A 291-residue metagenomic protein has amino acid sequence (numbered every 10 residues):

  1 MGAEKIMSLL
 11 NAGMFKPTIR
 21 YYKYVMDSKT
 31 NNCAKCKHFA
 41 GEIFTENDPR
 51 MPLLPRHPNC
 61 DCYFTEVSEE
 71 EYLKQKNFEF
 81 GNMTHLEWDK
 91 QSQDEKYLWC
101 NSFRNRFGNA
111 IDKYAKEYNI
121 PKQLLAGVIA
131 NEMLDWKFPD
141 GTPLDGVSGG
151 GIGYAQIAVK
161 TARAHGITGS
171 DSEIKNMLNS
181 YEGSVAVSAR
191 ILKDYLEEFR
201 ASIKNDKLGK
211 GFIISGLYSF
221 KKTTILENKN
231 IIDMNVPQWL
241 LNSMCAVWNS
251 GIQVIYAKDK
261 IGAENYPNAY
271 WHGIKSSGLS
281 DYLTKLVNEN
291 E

Functional and structural regions predicted by a protein language model:
M1-H57, T65-H85: Domain-core detector
K5-L9, T18, K204, Y256 (+1 more regions): Residue-level signal for secondary-structure boundary elements
L10, M26, T30, K76 (+7 more regions): Intrinsic-disorder/low-complexity regions
L10-A12, W88-S92, R104: A short alpha-helix capping/helix-coil boundary motif
F44-D48, N59, V67, L178-N179 (+2 more regions): Short, surface-exposed linear patches
E69-C100, V287-E291: Low-complexity, glycine/serine/proline-rich disordered segments that function as export/translocation leaders
Q93-V287: Catalytic glycan-binding domains that act on GlcNAc-containing polysaccharides
